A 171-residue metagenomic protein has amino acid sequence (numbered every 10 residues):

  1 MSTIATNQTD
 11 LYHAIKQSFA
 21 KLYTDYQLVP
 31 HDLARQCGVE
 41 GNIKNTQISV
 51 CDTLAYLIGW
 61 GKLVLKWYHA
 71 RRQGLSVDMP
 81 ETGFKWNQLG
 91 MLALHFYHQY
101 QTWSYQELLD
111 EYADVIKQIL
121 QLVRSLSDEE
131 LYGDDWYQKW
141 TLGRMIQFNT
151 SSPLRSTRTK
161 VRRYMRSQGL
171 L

Functional and structural regions predicted by a protein language model:
M1-T24: Extreme N-terminal tail/first-helix region
S2-N7, F96-Q106, T141, M145: Short coil/turn segments at secondary-structure junctions
T9-K16, L54, I58, Q106-A113 (+2 more regions): Short amphipathic alpha-helical segments with heptad-repeat character
F19-P30, G61-L65, H69, A113-S127 (+3 more regions): Structural signal for well-ordered, non-membrane alpha-helices
L33-A34: N-terminal first-folded block
V39-M91, E130-L171: Short, contiguous alpha-helical
K85-E130: Acidic/histidine-rich alpha-helical segments that form the ligand environment of transition-metal centers
